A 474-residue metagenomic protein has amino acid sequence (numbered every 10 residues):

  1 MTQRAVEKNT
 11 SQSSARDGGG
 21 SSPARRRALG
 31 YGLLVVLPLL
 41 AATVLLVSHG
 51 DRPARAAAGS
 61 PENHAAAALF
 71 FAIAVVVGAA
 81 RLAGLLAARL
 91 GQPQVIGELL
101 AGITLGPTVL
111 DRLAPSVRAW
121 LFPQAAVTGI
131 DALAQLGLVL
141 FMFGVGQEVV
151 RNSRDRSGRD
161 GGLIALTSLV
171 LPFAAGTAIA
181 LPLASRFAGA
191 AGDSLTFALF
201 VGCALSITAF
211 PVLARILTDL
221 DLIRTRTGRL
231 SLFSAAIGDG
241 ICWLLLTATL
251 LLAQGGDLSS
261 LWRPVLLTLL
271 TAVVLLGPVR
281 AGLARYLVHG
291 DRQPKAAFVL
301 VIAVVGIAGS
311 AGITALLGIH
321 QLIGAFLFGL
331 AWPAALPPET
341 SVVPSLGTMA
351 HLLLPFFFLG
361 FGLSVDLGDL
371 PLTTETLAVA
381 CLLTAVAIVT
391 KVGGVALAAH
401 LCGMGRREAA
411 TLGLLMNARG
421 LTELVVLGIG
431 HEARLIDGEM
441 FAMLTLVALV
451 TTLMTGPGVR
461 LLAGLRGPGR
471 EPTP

Functional and structural regions predicted by a protein language model:
G19-V36, A65, Q94, A296: N-terminal membrane topogenic signal
L39, T43, I73-L85, I103 (+15 more regions): Transmembrane alpha-helical segments of multi-pass membrane transport proteins and ion-pumping complexes
A42-L46, L110-A114, A174-P182, G240-L251 (+3 more regions): Hydrophobic alpha-helical transmembrane segments in multi-pass integral membrane proteins
G50-P61, A114-V127, L183-G192, L251-R263 (+4 more regions): Membrane-interface helix termini and inter-helical loops of multi-pass transporters
S60-V75, A126-M142, D193-T208, R263-V274 (+3 more regions): Structural signature of hydrophobic alpha-helical transmembrane segments
H64, L105-R156, D160, R285-C381: Membrane-interface junctions of multi-pass transporters
G78-R89, D111-R112, R151-L220, L367-A448 (+1 more regions): Transmembrane alpha-helices that form the ion-translocation and gating core of multi-pass ion transport proteins
Q92-G102, S157-L171, R226-F233, G290-I302 (+2 more regions): Cytoplasmic-side transmembrane-helix entry/capping segments in multi-pass membrane proteins
